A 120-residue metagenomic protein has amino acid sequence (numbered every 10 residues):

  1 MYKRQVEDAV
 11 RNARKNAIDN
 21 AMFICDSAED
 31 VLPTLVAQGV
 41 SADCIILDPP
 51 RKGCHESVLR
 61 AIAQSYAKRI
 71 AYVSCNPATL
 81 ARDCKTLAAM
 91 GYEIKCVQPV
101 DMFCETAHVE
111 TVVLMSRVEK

Functional and structural regions predicted by a protein language model:
K3-K120: Rossmann-like S-adenosyl-L-methionine
